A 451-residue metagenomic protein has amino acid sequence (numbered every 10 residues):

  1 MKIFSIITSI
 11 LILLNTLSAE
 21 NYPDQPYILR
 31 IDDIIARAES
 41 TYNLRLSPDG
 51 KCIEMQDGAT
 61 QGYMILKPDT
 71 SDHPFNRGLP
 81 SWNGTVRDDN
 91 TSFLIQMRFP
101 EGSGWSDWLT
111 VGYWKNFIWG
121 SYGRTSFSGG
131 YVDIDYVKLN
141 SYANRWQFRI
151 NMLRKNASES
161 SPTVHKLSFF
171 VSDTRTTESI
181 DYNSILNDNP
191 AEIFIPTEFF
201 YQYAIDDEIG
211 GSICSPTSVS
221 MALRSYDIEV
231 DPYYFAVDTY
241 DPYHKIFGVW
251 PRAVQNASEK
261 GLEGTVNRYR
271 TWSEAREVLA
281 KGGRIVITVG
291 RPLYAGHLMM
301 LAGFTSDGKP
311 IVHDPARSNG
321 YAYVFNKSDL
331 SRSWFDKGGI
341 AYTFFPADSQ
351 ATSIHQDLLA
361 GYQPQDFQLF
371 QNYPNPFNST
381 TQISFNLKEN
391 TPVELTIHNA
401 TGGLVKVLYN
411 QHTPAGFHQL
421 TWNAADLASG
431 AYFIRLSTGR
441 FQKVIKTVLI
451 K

Functional and structural regions predicted by a protein language model:
F4-L14: Sec-dependent N-terminal signal peptides
S18-N21: Boundary at the C-terminal end of the N-terminal hydrophobic targeting segment
Q25-E39, N43, S71-D72, G102 (+2 more regions): Noncatalytic regulatory segments and standalone regulatory/sensor domains
P26, G62, K67-N76, G84-S168: Beta-sandwich interaction modules
A59, S225-Q350: Conserved active-site-adjacent core of cysteine acyl-enzyme catalytic domains
R145, N151-K245, Y294, S306: Active-site-adjacent structural segments surrounding the nucleophilic cysteine of cysteine proteases and isopeptidases
Q350-A360: Short, compositionally biased serine/threonine- and acidic-rich segments at solvent-exposed termini, linkers, or domain
L359-Y373, F377-K451: C-terminal outer-membrane/trafficking sorting elements
